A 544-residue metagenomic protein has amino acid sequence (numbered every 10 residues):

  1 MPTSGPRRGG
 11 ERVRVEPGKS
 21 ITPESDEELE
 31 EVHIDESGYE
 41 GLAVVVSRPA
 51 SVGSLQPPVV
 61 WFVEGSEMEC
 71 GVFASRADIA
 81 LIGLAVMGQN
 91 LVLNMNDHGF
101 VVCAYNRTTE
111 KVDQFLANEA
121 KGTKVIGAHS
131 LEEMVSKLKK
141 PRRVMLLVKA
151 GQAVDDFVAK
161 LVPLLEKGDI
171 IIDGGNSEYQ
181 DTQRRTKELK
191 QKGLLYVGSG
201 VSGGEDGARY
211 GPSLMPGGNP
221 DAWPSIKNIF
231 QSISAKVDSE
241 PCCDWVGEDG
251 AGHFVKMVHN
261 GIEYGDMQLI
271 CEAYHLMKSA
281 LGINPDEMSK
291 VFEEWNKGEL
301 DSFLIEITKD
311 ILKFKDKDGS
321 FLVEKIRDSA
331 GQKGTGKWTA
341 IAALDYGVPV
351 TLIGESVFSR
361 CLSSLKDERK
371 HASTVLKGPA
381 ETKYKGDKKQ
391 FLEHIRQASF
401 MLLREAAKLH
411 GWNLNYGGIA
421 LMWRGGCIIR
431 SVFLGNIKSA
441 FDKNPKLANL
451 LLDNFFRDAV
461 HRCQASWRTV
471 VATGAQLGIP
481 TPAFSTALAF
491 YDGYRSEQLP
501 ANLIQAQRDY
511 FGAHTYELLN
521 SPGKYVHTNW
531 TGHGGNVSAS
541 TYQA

Functional and structural regions predicted by a protein language model:
P2-R142, L165-G168, G204-Y210, Y542: NAD(P)+-binding Rossmann beta1-loop-alpha1 motif at the extreme N-terminus of oxidoreductases
P6, G127-H129, D173, L195-S199 (+3 more regions): General beta-strand structural signal in soluble alpha/beta enzymes
L131-Y196: Rossmann-fold NAD(P) dinucleotide-binding segment
D155-F157, E178-K290, K297-K325, S363-G386: Rossmann-fold dinucleotide-binding core
H253, K278-S279, I283-D286, K290 (+3 more regions): Interdomain hinge/lid region at the active-site interface of Rossmann-like NAD(P)-dependent oxidoreductases
E294-W295, A407-K438: Small-residue-rich helix-loop
H461-R462, S466-A544: C-terminal amphipathic alpha-helical interaction region
